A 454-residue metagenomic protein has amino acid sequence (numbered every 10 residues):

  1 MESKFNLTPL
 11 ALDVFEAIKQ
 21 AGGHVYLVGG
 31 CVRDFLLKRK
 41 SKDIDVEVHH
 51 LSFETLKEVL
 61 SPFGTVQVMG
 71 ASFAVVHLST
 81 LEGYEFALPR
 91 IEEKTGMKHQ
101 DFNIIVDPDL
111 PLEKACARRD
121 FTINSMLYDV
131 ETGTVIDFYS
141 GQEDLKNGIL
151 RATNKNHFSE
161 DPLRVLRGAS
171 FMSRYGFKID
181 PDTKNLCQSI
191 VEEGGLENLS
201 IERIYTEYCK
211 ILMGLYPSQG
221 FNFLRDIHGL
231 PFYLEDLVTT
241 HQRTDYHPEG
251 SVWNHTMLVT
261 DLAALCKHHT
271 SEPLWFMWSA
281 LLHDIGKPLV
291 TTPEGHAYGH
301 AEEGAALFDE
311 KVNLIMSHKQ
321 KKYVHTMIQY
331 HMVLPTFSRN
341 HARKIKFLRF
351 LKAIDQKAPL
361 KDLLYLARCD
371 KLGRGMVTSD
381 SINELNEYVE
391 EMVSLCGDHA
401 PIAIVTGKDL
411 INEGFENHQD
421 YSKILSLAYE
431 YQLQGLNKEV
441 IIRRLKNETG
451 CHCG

Functional and structural regions predicted by a protein language model:
M1-G454: Catalytic cores of the polymerase beta-like nucleotidyltransferase superfamily and closely associated nucleotide
